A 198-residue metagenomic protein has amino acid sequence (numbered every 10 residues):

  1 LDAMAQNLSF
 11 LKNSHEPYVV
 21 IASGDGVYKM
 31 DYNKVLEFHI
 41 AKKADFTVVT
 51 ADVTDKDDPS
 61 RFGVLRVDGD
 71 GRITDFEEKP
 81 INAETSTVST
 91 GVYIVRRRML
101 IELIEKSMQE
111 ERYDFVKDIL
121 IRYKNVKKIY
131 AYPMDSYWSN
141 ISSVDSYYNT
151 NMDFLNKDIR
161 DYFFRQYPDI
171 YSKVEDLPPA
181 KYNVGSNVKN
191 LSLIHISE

Functional and structural regions predicted by a protein language model:
A3-Q6, I119: Well-ordered alpha-helical segments embedded in enzymatic catalytic cores
L11-E16: Glycine-rich phosphate-binding loop signature in dinucleotide/nucleotide-binding domains
V19: Short aromatic/hydrophobic "clamp" motif used to bind/position activated sugar donors
A22-G24: Active-site acidic Asp-centered loop
V27: Feature captures the FAD/FMN-dependent oxidoreductase FAD-binding
M30-R97, S107: Conserved core of the sugar-phosphate nucleotidyltransferase
R98, E105-E198: Left-handed beta-helix
